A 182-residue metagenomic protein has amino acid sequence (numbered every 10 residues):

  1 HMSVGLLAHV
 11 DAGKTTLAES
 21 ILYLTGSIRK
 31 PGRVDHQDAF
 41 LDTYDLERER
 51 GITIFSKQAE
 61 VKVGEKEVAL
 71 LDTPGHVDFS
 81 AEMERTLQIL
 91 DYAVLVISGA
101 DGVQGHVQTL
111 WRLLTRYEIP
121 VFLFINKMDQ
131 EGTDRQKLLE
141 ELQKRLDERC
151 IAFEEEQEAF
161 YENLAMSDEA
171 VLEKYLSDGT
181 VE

Functional and structural regions predicted by a protein language model:
H1-A12, G99-E182: P-loop NTPase catalytic nucleotide-binding module
H1-I97, V103, K144-L146, C150-A152: P-loop NTPase switch module centered on the Walker A-proximal segment
